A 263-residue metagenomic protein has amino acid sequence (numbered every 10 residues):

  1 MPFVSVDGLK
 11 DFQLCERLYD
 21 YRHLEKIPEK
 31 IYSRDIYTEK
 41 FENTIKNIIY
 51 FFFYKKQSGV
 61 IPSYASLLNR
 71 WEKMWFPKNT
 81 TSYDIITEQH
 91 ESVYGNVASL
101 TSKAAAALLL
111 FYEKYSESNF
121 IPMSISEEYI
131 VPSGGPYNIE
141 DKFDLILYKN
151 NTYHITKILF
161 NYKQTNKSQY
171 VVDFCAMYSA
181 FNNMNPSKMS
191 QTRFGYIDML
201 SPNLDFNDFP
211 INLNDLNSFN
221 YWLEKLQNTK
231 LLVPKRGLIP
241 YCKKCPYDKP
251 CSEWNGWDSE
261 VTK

Functional and structural regions predicted by a protein language model:
M1, E16-I31, S82-E91, N151-T156 (+1 more regions): Short amphipathic alpha-helical segments and their helix-coil junctions
M1-L9: Short acidic, Pro/Gly- and aromatic-enriched capping/linker segments at domain boundaries
V4, F181-K263: Metal-dependent nuclease catalytic regions and adjoining charged, substrate-binding loops involved in nucleic-acid end
K10, L14-S58, L68-K73, Y247: Nuclease catalytic cores
Q13-L24, S63-E88, N150, S187-D198: Short, compositionally biased low-complexity segments
Y37, F41, L100, V171-D173: Hydrophobic (often cysteine-bearing) scaffold residues that line and stabilize catalytic clefts of nucleotide/cofactor
I48-S126: A non-catalytic, helix-rich entry segment at domain boundaries
M123-Y221: Mg2+/Mn2+-dependent nuclease catalytic core
